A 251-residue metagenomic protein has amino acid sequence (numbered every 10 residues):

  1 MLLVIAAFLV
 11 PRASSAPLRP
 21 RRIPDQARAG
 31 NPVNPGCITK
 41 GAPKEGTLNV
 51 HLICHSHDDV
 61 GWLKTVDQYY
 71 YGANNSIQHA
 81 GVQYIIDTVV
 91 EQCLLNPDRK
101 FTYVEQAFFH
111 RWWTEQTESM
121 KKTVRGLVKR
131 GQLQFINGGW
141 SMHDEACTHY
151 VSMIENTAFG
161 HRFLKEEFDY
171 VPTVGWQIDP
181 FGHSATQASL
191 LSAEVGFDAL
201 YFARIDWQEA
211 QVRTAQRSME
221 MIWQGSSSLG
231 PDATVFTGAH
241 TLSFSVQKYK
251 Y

Functional and structural regions predicted by a protein language model:
M1-S15: Cleavable N-terminal signal peptides of Sec/SRP-targeted secreted and luminal proteins
L18-Y251: Catalytic-domain carbohydrate-binding cleft regions of carbohydrate-active enzymes
